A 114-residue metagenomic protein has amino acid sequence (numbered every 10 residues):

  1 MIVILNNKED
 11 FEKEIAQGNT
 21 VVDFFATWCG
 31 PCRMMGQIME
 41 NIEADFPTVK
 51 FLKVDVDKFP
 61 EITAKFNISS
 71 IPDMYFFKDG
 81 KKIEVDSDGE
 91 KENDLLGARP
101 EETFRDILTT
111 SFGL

Functional and structural regions predicted by a protein language model:
M1-K13: N-terminal "domain-start" segment that seeds a small globular fold
M1-V3, K50-L52, E84, N93-L95: Structural signal for short hydrophobic segments within the conserved structured cores of catalytic domains across
I4-N7, F24, M35-E61, I68: Thiol-based oxidoreductase modules, predominantly thioredoxin-like and allied folds used for disulfide exchange
E9-E12, P60-E61, E102: Acidic phosphotransfer microenvironment of two-component signaling modules
I15-F25: Short active-site neighborhood of thiol/selenol oxidoreductases, capturing the structured segment around
C29-C32: Short cysteine clusters
P60, F66-K78: Structural micro-motif
F76-L114: Non-catalytic, surface beta->alpha helical segment in thiol-disulfide oxidoreductase systems
